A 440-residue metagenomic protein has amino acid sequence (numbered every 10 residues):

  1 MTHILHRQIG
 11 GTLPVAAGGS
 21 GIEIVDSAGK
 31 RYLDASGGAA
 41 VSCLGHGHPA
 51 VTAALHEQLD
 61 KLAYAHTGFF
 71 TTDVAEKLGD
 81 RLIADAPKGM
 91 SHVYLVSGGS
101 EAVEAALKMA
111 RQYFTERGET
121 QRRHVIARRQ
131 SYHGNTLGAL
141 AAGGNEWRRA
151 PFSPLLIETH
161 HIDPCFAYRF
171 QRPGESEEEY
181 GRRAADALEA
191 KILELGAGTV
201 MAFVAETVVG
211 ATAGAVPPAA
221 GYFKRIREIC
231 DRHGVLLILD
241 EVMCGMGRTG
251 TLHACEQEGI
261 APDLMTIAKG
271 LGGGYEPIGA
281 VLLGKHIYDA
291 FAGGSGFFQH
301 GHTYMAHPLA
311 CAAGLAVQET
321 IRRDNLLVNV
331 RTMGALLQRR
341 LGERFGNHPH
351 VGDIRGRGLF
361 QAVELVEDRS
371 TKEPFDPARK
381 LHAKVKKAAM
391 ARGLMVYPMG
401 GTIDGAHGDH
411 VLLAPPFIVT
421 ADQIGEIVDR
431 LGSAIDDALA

Functional and structural regions predicted by a protein language model:
M1-A440: Conserved N-terminal phosphate-binding loop of PLP-dependent enzymes in the Aspartate aminotransferase
